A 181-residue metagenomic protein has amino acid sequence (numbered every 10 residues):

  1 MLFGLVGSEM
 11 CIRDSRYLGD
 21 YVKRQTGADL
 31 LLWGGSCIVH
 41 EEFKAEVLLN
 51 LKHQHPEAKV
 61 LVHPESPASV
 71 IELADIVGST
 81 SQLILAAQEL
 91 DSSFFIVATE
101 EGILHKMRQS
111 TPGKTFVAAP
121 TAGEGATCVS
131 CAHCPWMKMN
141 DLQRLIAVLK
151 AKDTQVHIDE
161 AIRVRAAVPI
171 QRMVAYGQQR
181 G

Functional and structural regions predicted by a protein language model:
M1-G7, C11-I12: Single conserved hydrophobic/aromatic residue that forms the stacking wall/gate of nucleotide- or nucleobase-binding
S8-E9, P56-K59, L90-F95: Short active-site oxyanion
R13, I38-K44, I96-A98: Active-site glycine- and acidic-residue-rich loops that bind and position anionic ligands or nucleotide-like cofactors
G19-D20, L48, V70, I84 (+1 more regions): Short, well-ordered alpha-helical microsegments
G35-S36, V62-T80: Glycine-rich phosphate-binding "P-loop"
V39, P64, Q82, D91-S92 (+2 more regions): C-terminal functional extensions of proteins
E42, L49-V60: Glycine- and Gly-Pro-enriched alpha-helical subdomains that act as flexible, kink-prone "lid/hinge" or packing modules
D75-D91: Donor nucleotide-activated moiety binding/catalytic core segment of transferases that use nucleotide-activated donors
